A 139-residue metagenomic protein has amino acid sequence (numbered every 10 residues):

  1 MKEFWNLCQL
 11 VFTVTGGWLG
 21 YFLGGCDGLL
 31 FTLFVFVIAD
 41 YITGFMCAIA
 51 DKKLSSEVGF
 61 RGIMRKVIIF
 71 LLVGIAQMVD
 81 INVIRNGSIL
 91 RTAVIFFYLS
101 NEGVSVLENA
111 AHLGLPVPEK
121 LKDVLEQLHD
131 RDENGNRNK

Functional and structural regions predicted by a protein language model:
M1-L7, L99-K139: Membrane-proximal cytosolic segments adjacent to transmembrane helices
C8-G24: Alpha-helical phosphate/pyrophosphate-handling elements in metalloenzyme active cores
F22-G28, N86: Transmembrane helix interruption/hinge and helix-loop junction motifs
G28-I42, V58-I63: Loop-to-helix transition at the N-terminal end of transmembrane alpha-helices
L33-G44, I69-Q77, F97-S105: Alpha-helical transmembrane segments of multi-pass membrane proteins
I49-V58, N109-V117: A cytosolic-side transmembrane-helix exit/cap motif
D51-L72: Juxtamembrane helix-capping/reentrant segments at transmembrane boundaries
M78-N86: Transmembrane alpha-helix boundary signature
